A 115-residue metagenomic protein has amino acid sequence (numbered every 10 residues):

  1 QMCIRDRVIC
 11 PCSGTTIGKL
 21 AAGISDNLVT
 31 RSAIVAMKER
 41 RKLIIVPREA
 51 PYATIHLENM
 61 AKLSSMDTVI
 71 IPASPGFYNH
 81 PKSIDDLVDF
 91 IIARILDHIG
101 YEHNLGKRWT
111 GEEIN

Functional and structural regions predicted by a protein language model:
M2-I4: Short, small-residue-biased leader/transition segments that mark boundaries at the very start of proteins
C12-T15, E49-A50, G76, Y101: Short glycine-rich anion-binding loops that position phosphate/pyrophosphate groups of nucleotides and phosphorylated
T16-N27, I84: Glycine/threonine-rich flexible loop motifs
L28-M37: Histidine-anchored nucleotide/phosphate-binding helix
R48-M66: Rossmann-fold NAD(P)-binding glycine/threonine-rich loop
V69, A73-N115: Glycine-rich phosphate/pyrophosphate-binding loop and the adjoining helix
